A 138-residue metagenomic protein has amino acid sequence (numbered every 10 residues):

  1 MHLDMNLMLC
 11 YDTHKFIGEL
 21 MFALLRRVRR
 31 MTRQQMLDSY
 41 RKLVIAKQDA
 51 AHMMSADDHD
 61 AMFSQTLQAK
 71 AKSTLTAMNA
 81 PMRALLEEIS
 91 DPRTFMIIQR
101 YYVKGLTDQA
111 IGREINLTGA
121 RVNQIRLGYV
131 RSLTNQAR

Functional and structural regions predicted by a protein language model:
M1-E88, A137-R138: N-terminal interaction/assembly modules
Y40, Y101-Y102, Y129: Aromatic side chains
E88-L106: Short amphipathic alpha helix immediately N-terminal
I111-R113: Short alpha-helical "recognition helix" segments of helix-turn-helix
A120: Key DNA-contact positions within bacterial/archaeal DNA-binding proteins
R126, L133: DNA major-groove recognition helix of helix-turn-helix
